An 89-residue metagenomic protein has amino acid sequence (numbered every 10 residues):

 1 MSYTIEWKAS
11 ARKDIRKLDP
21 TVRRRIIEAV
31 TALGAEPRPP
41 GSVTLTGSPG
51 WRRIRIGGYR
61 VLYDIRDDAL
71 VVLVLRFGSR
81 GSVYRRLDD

Functional and structural regions predicted by a protein language model:
M1-E6, S10-K13, K17, T21-R24 (+2 more regions): Enriched for short, Lys/Arg-rich terminal
A29-I54: A short, surface-exposed loop/turn module that caps and links secondary-structure elements
